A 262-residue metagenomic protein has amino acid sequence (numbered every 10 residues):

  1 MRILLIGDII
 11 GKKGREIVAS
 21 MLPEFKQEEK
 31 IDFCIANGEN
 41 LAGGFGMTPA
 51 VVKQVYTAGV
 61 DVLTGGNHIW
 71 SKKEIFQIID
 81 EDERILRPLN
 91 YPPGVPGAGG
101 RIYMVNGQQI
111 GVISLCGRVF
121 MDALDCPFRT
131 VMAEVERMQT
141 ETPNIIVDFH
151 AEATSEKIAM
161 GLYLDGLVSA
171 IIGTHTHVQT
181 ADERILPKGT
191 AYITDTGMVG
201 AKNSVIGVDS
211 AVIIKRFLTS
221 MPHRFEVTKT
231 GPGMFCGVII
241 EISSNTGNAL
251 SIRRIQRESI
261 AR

Functional and structural regions predicted by a protein language model:
M1-R262: Acidic, metal/ion-coordinating pockets
